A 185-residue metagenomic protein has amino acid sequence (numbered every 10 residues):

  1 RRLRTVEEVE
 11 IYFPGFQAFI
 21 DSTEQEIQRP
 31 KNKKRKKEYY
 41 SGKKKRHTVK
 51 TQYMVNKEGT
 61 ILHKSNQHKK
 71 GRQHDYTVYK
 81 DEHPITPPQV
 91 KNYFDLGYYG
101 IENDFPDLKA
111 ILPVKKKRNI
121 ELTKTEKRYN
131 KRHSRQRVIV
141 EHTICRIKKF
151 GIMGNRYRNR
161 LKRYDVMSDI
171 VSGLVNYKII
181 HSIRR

Functional and structural regions predicted by a protein language model:
R1-R185: Short, well-ordered secondary-structure "scaffold" segments embedded in the functional core of diverse domains
